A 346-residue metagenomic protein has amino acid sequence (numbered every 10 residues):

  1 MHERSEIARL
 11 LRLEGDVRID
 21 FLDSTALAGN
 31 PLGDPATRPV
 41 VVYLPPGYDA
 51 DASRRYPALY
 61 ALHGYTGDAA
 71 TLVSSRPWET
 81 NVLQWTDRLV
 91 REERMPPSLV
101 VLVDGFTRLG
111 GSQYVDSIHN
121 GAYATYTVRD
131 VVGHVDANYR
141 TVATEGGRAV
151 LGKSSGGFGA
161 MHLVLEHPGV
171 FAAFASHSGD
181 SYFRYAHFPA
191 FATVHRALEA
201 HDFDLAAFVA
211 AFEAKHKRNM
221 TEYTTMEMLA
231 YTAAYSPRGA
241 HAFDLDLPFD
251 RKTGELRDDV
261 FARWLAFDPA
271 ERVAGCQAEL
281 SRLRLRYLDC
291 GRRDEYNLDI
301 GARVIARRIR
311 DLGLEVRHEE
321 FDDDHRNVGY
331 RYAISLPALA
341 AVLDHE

Functional and structural regions predicted by a protein language model:
M1-E346: Non-catalytic cap/lid and distal C-terminal segments of serine-dependent acyl enzymes
